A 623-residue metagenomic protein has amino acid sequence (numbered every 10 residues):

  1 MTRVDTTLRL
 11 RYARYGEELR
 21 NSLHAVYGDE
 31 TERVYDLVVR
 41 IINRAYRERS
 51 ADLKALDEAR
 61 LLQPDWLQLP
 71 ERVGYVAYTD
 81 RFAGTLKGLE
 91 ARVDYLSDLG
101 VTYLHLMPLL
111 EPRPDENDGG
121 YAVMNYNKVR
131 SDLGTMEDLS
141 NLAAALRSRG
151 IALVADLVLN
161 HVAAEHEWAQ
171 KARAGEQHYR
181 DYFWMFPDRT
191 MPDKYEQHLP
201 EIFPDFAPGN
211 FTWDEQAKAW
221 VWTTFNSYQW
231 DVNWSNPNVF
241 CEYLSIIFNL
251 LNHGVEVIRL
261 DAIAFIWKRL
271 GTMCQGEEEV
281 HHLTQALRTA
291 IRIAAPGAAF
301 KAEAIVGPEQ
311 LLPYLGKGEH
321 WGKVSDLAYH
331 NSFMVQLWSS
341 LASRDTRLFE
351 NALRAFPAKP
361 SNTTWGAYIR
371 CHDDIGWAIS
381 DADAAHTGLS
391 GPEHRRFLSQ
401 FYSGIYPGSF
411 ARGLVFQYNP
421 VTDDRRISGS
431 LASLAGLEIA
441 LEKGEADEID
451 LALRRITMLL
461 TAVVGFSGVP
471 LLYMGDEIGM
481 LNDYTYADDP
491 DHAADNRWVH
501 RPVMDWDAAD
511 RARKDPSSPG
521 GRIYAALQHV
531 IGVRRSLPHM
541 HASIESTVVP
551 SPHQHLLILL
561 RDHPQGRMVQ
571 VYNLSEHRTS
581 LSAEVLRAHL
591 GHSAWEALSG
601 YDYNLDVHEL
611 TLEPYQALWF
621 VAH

Functional and structural regions predicted by a protein language model:
M1-H623: Active-site and adjacent substrate-binding regions of carbohydrate-active enzymes
